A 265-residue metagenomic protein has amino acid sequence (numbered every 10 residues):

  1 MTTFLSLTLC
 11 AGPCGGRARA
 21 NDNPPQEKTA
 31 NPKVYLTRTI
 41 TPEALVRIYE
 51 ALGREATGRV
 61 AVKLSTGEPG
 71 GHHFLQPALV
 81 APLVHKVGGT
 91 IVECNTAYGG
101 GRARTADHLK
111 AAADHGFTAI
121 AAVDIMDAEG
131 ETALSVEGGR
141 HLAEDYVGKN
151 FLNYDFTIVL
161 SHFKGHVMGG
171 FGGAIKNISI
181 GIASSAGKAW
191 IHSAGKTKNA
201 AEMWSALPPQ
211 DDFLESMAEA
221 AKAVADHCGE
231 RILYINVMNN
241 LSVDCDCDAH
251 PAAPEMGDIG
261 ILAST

Functional and structural regions predicted by a protein language model:
M1, A20, V243-D244: Intrinsically disordered, low-complexity serine/threonine-rich segments
T2-A11: Bacterial N-terminal signal peptides
A11, G16-A20: Boundary at the C-terminal end of the N-terminal hydrophobic targeting segment
N23-P24: Intrinsically disordered, low-complexity proline-rich regions
E27-P82, K86-T265: Extended, low-polarity segments enriched in aliphatic/aromatic residues
